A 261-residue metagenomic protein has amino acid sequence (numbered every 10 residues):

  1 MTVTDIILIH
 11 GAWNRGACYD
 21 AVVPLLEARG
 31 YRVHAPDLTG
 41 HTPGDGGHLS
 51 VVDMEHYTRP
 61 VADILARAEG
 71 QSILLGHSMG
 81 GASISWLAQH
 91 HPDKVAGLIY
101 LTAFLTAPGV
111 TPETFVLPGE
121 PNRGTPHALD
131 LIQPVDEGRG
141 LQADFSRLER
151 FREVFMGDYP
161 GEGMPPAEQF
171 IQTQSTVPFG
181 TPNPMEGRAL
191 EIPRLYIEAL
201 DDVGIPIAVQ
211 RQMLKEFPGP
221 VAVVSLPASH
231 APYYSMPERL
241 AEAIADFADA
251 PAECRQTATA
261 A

Functional and structural regions predicted by a protein language model:
G11-N14, S78-M79: Active-site glycine-rich loops that stabilize anionic/oxyanionic intermediates across multiple enzyme folds
W13-A21, V33: Serine-hydrolase catalytic-loop signature spanning alpha/beta hydrolases and amidase-signature enzymes
V23-G46: Conserved alpha/beta-hydrolase
L38-I73, W86-H90, F115-E120: Active-site loop/oxyanion-hole signature of alpha/beta-hydrolase fold enzymes
L75-G80, I84: Gly/Ala-rich beta-loop-alpha elbow adjacent to hydrolase catalytic centers
Q89, K94-V95, I99-G138, S175-F179: Flexible "cap/lid" loop of the alpha/beta hydrolase fold
E162, Q169-Y233, P237-E238: Conserved serine/cysteine hydrolase catalytic core
Y234-A248: Post-His helix in hydrolase/transferase enzymes
